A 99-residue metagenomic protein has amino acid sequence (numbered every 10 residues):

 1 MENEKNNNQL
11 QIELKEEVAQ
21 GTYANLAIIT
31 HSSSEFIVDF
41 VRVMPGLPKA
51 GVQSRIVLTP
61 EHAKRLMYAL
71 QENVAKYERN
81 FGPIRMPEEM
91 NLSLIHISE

Functional and structural regions predicted by a protein language model:
E2-S34: The feature represents the first ordered module of a protein
K5, S33-S34, V38-V41, I84 (+1 more regions): Short leucine-rich amphipathic alpha-helices used at interfaces
E17-A19, I28, V57, M86-E89: Short capping/connector residues at structural and topological boundaries
N25-S54: A short, structured beta-strand/loop element
V41-V43, E61, Q71: Short, loop-centered acidic/histidine patches that primarily coordinate divalent metals
G46-R65, R79: Amphipathic, hydrophobic secondary-structure cores in small proteins
K64-L94: Short, compact, well-ordered microdomains
I95-E99: Conserved small/polar residues in nucleotide/adenosyl-binding loops
